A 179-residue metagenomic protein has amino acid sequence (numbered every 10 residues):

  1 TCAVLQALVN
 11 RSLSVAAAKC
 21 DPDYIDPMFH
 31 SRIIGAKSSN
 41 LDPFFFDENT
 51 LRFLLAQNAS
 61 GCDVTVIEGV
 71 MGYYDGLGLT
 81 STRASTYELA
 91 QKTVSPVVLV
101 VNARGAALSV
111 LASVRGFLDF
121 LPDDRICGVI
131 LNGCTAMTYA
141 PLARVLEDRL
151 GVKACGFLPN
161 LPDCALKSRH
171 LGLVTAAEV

Functional and structural regions predicted by a protein language model:
T1-C2: Glycine-rich phosphate-binding P-loop
L5-T93, V101-R125, A136-P141: ATP-dependent carboxylate-amine ligase catalytic core
V97-V100, C155-G156: Short hydrophobic alpha-helical runs that function as membrane-insertion/retention elements
L99-N102, I130-N132: Conserved beta-strand segments of the P-loop GTPase G domain that flank and frequently precede/overlap
L108-V179: Internal gly/pro-rich beta-alpha loop/helix module that stabilizes soluble enzyme cofactors or their anionic handles
